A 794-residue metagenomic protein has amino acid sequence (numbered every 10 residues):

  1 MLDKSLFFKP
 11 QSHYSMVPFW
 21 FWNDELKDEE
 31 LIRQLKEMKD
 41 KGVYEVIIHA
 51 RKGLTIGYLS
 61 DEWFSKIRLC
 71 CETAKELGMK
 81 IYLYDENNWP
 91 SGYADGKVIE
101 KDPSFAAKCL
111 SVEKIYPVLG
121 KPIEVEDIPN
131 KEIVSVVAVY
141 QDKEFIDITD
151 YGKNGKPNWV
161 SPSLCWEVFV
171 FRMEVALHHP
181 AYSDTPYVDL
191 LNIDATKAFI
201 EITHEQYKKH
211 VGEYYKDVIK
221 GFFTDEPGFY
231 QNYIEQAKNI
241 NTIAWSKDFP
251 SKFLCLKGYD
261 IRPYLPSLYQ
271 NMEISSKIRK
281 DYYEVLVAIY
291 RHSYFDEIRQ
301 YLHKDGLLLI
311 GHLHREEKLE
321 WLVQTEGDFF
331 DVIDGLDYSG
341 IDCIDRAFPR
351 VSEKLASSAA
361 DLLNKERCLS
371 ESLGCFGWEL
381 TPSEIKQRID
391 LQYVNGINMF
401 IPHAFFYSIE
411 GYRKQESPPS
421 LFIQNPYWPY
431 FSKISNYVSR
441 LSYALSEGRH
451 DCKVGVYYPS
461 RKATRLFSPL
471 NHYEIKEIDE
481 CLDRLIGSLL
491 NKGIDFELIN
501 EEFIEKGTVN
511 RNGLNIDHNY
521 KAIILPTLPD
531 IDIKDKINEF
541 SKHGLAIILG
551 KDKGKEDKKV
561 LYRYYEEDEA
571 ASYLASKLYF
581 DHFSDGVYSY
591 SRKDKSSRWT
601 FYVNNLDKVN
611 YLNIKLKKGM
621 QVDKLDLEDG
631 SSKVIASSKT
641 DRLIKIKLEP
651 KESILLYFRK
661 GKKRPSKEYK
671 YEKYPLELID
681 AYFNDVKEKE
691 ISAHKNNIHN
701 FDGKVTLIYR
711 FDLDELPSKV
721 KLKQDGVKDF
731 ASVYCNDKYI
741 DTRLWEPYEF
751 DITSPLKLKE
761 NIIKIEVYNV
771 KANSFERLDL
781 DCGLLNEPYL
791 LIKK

Functional and structural regions predicted by a protein language model:
L6, P10-V17, K27-I32, Y44-V46 (+12 more regions): Carbohydrate-binding surfaces of carbohydrate-active enzymes
H49-S163, E167-K197, E201, E213: Acidic/aromatic-lined carbohydrate-recognition and catalytic surfaces of CAZymes acting on diverse glycans
A138-V139, H582-F583, A731-Y734: Short aromatic-centered micro-motifs
I654, V720, K759-N761: Exposed beta-strand face motif in extracellular beta-rich ectodomains
F711-N736, I763-E766: Aromatic-lined ligand-binding clefts that engage carbohydrates, nucleic acids, or primary amines
I740-D741: Short hydrophobic beta-strand segments in globular cytosolic domains
Y748-E760, K771: Short, surface-exposed tryptophan/glycine-enriched loops that mediate extracellular molecular recognition
S774-K794: Exposed low-complexity, polar/acidic, P/S/T/G-rich flexible segments that act as propeptides, protease-susceptible
